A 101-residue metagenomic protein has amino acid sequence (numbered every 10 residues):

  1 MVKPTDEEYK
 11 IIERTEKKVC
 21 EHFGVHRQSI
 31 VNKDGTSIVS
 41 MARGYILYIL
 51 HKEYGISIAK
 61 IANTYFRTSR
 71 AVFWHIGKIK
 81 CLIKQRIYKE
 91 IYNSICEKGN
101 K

Functional and structural regions predicted by a protein language model:
M1-K18: General nucleic-acid-binding
E16, S57-I58: Helix-turn-helix DNA-binding elements, focusing on the entry/boundary residues of the two helices that contact DNA
E21-R43: Short, Lys/Arg-enriched anionic-surface-contact patches
S40-I56: Short, amphipathic alpha-helical "recognition" segments used to contact nucleic acids or chromatin
A59-T64, T68: Short alpha-helical "recognition helix" segments of helix-turn-helix
F73-G77: Key DNA-contacting residues within the recognition helix of helix-turn-helix
L82-K101: Short Lys/Arg-enriched helix C-cap and helix-to-coil transition segments that create basic nucleic-acid-contact patches
